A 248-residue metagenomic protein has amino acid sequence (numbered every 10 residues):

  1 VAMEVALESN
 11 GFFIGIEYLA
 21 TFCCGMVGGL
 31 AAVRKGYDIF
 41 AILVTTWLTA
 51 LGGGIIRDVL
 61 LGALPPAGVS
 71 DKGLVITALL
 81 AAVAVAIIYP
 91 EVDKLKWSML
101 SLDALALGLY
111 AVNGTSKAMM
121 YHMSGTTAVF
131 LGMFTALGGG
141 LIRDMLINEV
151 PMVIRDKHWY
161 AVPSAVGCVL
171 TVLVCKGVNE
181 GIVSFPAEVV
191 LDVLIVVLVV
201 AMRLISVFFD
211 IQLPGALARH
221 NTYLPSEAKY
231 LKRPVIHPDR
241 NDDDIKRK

Functional and structural regions predicted by a protein language model:
S9-T21, P66-L80, S124-L137: Structural signature of hydrophobic alpha-helical transmembrane segments
I14-V27, T45-L48, G167-L170: The first (N-terminal) embedded transmembrane alpha-helix
G25-K35, D58, V83-K96, L141-M152 (+1 more regions): C-terminal ends of transmembrane helices
F40-L48, S70-I76, K96-L107, L131 (+1 more regions): Cytoplasmic-side transmembrane-helix entry/capping segments in multi-pass membrane proteins
V44-L48, I55-L61, F130, F134 (+2 more regions): Short, structured motif recognition centered on aromatic/hydrophobic residues
D58, V112-M123, V166-G181: Hydrophobic alpha-helical transmembrane segments in multi-pass integral membrane proteins
L80-K117: Ordered, amphipathic secondary-structure segments that act as subunit-interaction surfaces in large macromolecular
P214-D244: Short, highly charged, low-complexity non-transmembrane loops/tails of multi-pass membrane proteins
